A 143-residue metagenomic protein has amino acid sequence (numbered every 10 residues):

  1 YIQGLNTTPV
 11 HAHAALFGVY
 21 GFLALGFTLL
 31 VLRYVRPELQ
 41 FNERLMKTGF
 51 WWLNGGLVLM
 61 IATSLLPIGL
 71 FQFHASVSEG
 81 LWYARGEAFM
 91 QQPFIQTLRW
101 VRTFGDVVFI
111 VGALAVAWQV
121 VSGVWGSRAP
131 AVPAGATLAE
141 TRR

Functional and structural regions predicted by a protein language model:
Y1-T7: Membrane-interfacial catalytic/cofactor-binding modules of polytopic membrane enzymes
T8-R36, F41-Q91, L98-S127: Hydrophobic cores of alpha-helical transmembrane segments in multi-pass integral membrane proteins
R128-R143: Short, highly charged, low-complexity non-transmembrane loops/tails of multi-pass membrane proteins
